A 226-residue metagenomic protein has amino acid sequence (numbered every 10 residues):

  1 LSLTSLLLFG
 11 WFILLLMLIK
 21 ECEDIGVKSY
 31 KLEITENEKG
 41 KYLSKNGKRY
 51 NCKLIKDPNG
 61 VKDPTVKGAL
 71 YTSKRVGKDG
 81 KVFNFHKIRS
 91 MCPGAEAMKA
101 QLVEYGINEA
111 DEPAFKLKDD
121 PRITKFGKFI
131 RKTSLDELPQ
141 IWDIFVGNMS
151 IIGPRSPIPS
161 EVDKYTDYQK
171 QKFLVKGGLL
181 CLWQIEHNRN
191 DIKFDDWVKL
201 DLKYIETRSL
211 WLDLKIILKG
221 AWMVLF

Functional and structural regions predicted by a protein language model:
L1-A95, L210, K215-F226: A hydrophobic, helix-centered structural microdomain
L7, I130-T133: Glycosyltransferase donor-binding loop in the core domain
K39, G47, L54, G60 (+3 more regions): Hydrophobic structural segments characteristic of membrane proteins
K74, D111, R122-I123: A conserved pocket-lining segment of Rossmann-fold NAD(P)-dependent short-chain dehydrogenase/reductase
V76-K78, I88-P93, Y105, P154 (+2 more regions): Generic beta-structure capping elements
G94-V103, P154, I158-S160: Cytochrome P450 core scaffold surrounding the K-helix E-X-X-R motif and the conserved "meander" helix-loop region
Y105-D111: Interfacial juxtamembrane loops and adjacent helix segments that form the catalytic/substrate-binding surfaces
